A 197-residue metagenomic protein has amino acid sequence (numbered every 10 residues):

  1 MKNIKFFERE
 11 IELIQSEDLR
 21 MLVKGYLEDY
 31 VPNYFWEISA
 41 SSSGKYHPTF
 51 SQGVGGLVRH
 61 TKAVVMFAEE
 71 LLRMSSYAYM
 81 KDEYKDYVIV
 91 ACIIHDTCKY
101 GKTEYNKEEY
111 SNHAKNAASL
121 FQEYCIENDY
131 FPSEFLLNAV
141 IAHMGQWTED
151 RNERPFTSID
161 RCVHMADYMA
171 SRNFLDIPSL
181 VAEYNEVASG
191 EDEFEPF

Functional and structural regions predicted by a protein language model:
M1-K102: Acidic/His-rich, divalent-metal-binding segments that scaffold phosphate/diphosphate chemistry
H60, H95, H113-A114, H143-M144: Histidine-centered active-site/metal-ligand motif
V64-A68, Y110-C125: An active-site-proximal "capping" alpha-helix that borders the catalytic cofactor pocket
Y79, V88, N128-E186: Histidine/acidic-rich helix-loop-helix segments that form or flank divalent-metal centers in metalloenzyme catalytic
D96-T103, G145-R151: Secretory-pathway/luminal and periplasmic proteins that interact with or process carbohydrate-rich
E104-E109: Metal-dependent catalytic cores of enzymes that make or break cyclic nucleotides and related phosphoester linkages
F194-F197: Short acidic DE-rich linear segments
